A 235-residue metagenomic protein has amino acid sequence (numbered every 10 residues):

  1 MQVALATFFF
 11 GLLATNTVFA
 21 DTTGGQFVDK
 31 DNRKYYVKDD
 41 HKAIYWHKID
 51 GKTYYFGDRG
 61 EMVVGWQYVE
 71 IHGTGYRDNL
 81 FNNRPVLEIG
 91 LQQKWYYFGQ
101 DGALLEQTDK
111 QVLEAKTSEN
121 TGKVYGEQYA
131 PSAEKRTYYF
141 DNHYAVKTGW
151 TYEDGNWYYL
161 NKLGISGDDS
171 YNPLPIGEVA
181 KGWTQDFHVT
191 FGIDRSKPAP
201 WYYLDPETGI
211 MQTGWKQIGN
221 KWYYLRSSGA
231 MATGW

Functional and structural regions predicted by a protein language model:
M1-W235: Extracellular adhesion/carbohydrate-binding repeat motifs centered on closely spaced tryptophans
